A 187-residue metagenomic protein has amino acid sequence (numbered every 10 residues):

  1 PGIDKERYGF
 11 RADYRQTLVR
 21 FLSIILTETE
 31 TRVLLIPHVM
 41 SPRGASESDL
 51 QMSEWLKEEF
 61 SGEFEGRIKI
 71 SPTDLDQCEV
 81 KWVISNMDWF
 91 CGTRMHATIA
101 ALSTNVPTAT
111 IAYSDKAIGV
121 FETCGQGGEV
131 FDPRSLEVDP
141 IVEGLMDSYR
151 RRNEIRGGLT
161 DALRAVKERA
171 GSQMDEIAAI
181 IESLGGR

Functional and structural regions predicted by a protein language model:
P1-R187: Active-site anion-handling motifs in enzyme catalytic cores
